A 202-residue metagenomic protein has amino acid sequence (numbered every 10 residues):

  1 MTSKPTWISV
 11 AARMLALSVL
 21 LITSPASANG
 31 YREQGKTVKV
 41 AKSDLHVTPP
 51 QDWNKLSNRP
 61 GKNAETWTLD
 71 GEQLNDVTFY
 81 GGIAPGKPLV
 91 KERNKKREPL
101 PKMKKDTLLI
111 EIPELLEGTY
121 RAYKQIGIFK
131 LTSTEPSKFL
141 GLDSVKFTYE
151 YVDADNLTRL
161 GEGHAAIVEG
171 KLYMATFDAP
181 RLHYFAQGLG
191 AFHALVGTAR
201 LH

Functional and structural regions predicted by a protein language model:
M1-I8: N-terminal secretory signal peptides that target proteins for export/translocation
A12-T23: Bacterial N-terminal signal peptides
S24-A28: Sec/Tat signal peptide C-region and signal peptidase I cleavage site
N29-E72: N-terminal "mature-domain start" segment
Y31, P60-A154, R159: Conserved polar/disulfide-associated segments of primarily extracytoplasmic proteins
D44, D106-I110, A186-G190: Soluble non-cytosolic domains of exported or imported proteins
T48, E111-G118, G190-A194: Extracytoplasmic/secreted proteins, especially bacterial periplasmic and envelope-associated proteins
E135-H202: Short, well-structured beta-strand
